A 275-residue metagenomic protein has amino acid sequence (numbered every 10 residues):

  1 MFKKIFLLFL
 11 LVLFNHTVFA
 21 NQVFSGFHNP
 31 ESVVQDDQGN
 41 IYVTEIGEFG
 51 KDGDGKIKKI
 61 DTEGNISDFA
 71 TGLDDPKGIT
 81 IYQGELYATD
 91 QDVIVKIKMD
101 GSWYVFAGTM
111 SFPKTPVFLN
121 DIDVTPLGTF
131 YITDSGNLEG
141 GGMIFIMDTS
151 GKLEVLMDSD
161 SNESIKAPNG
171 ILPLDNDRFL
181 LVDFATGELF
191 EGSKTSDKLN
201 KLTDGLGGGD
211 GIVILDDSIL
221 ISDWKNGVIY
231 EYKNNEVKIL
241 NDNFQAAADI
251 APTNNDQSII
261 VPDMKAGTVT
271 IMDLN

Functional and structural regions predicted by a protein language model:
I5-F14: Sec-dependent N-terminal signal peptides
F14-A20: Sec/Tat signal peptide C-region and signal peptidase I cleavage site
A20-F24, G64-A70, S102-P113, K152-E163 (+2 more regions): A short beta-strand motif characteristic of beta-propeller blades
G26-Q38, T44, G53-D54, G72-Q91 (+6 more regions): Beta-rich, blade/repeat-based domains predominating in secreted/periplasmic proteins but also intracellular
T44-T62: Beta-propeller domains
G47-K51, V93-I94, G136-G140, T186-E188 (+2 more regions): Short glycine/acidic-enriched loop and turn motifs that connect beta-strands
K58, V95-K96, F145, E188-F190 (+2 more regions): WD40 beta-propeller blade core
I60-N65, I97-S102, M147-K152, S193-D197 (+2 more regions): Short loop/turn segments that connect beta-strands within beta-propeller blades
